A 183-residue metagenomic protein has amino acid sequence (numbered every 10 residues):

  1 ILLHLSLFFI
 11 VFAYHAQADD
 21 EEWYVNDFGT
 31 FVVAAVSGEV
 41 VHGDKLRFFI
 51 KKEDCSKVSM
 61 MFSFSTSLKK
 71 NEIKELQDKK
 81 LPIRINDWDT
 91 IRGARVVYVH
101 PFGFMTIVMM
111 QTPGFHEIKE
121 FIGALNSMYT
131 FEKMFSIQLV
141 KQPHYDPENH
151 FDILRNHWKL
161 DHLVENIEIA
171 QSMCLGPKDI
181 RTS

Functional and structural regions predicted by a protein language model:
I1-A18: Classical Sec-dependent N-terminal signal peptides that target proteins to the secretory pathway
A16-S183: A generic "folded-domain core" signal
